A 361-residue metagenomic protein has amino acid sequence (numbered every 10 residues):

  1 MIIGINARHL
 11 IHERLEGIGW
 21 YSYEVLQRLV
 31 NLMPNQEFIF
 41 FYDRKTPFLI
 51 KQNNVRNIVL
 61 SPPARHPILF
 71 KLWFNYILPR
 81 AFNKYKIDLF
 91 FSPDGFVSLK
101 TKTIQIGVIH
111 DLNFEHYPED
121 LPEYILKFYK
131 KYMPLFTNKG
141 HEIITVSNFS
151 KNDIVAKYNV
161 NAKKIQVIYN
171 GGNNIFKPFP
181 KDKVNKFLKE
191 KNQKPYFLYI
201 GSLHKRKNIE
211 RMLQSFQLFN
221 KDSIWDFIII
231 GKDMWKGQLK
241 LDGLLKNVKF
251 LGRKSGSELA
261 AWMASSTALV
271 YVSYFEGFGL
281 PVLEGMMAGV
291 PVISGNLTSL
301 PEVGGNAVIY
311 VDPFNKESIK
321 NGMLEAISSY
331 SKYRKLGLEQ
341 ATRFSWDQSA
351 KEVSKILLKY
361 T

Functional and structural regions predicted by a protein language model:
M1-T361: Carbohydrate transferase catalytic cores enriched for Leloir-type hexosyltransferases
